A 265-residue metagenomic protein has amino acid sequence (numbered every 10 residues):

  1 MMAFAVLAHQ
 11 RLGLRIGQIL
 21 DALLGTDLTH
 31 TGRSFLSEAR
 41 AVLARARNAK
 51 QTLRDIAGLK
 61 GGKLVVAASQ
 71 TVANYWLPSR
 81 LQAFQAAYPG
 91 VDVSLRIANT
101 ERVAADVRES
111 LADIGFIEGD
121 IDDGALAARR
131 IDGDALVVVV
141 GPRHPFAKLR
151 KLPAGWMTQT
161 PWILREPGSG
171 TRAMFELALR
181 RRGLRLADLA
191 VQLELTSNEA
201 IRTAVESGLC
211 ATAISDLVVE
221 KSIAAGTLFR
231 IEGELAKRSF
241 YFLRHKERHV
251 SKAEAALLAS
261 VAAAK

Functional and structural regions predicted by a protein language model:
M2, G61-G124: Central regulatory/effector-binding core of bacterial HTH transcription factors
L12-L20, D27-G61, H249: Alpha-helical "hinge/linker" immediately C-terminal to small N-terminal DNA-binding modules
G32, V66, D106-R108, M157 (+2 more regions): Hydrophobic residues within well-ordered alpha-helices
W76, T227-K265: A late-sequence structural motif
N99-A104, R108-A112, I117-E118, E176 (+2 more regions): Hydrophobic hinge/microswitch elements
L126-I163, P167: Flexible hinge/capping segments at coil-to-helix
A127-V137, D216, A224-K237: Short beta-strand->loop
F146, W162-G183, S251-A255: Secondary-structure junction motif
